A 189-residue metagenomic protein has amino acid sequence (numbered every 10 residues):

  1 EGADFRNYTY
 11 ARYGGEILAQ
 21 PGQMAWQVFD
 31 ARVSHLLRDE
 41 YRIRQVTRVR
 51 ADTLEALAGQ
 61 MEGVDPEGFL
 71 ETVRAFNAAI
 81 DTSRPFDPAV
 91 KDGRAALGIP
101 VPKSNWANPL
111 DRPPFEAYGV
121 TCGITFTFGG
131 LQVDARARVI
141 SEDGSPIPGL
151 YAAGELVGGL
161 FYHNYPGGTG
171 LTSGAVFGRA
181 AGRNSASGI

Functional and structural regions predicted by a protein language model:
E1-Y165: Mobile, glycine/GP-rich and aromatic-enriched active-site lid/loop segments adjacent to catalytic centers
V157-I189: A conserved FAD-binding loop/helix module that cradles the flavin
